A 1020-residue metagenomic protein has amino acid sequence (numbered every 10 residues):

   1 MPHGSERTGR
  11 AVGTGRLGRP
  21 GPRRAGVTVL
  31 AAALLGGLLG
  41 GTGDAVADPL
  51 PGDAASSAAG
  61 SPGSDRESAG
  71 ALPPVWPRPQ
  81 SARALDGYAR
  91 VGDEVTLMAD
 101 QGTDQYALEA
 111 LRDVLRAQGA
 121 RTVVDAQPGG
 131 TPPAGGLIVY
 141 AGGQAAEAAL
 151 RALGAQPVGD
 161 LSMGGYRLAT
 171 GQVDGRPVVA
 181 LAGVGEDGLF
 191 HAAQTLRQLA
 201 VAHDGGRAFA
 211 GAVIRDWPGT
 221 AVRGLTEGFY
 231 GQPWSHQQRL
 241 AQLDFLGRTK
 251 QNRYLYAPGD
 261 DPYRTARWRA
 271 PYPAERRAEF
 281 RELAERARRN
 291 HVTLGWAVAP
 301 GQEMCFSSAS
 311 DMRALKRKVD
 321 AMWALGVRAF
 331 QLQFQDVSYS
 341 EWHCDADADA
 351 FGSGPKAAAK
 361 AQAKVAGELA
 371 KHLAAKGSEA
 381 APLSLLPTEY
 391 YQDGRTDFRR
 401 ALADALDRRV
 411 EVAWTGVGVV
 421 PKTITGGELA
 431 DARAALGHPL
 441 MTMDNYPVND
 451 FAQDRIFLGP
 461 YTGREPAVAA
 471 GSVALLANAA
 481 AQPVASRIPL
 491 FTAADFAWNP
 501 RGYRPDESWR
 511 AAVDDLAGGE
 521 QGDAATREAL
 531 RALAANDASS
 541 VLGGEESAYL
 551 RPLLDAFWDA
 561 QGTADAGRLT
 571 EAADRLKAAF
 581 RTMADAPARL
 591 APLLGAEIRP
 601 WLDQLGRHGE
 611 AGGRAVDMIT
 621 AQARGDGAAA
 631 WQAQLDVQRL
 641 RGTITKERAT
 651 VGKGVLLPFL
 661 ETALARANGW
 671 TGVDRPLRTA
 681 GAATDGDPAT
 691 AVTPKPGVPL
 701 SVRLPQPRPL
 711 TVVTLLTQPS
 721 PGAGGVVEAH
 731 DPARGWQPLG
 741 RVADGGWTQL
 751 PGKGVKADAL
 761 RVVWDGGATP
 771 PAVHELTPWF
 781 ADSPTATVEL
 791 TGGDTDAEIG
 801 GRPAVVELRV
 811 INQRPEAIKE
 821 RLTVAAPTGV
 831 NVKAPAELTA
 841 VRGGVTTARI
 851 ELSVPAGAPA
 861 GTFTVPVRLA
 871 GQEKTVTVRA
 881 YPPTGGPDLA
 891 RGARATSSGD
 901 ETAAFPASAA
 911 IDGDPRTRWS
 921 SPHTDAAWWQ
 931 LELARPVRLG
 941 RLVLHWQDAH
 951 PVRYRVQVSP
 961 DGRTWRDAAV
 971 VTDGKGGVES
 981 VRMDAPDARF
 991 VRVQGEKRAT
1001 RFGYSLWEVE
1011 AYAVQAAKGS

Functional and structural regions predicted by a protein language model:
P2-R7, G21-V27, G36-G37, D48-D174 (+1 more regions): Acidic, contiguous N-terminal accessory segments
L161-K318, A324-R328, Q335: Feature activates predominantly on carbohydrate-active enzymes
V201-D204, A266, R328, Y339-E507: Catalytic-core regions of glycoside hydrolase
P505-G672: C-terminal functional modules
D636-R639, R648, F659-L710, L716-G725 (+10 more regions): Disordered, acidic Ser/Thr/Pro-rich linker "stalks" and the adjacent N-terminal cap of the next globular domain
V762-T769, Q994-R1001: Short beta-strand-plus-loop segments that form exposed binding edges in beta-rich domains
T795-R802, V841: Short, solvent-exposed loop/linker segments at the N-terminal edge of repeated beta-sheet extracellular domains
S853-P859: Short, surface-exposed loop/turn segments at beta-strand-coil junctions that are enriched for proline with nearby
